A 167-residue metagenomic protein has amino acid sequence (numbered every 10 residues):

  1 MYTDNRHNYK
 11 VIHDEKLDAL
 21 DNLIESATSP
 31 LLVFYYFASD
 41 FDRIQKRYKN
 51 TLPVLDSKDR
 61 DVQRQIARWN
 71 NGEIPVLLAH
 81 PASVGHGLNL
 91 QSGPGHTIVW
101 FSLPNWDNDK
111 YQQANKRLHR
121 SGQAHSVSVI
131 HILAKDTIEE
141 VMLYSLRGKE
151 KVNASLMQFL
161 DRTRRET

Functional and structural regions predicted by a protein language model:
M1-N5, N50-L52, V99, V141-K151: Short, charged low-complexity intrinsically disordered segments located at boundaries of structured domains
M1-Q91, M157-T167: Conserved Helicase C-terminal RecA-like lobe
L20, V33, L78, L90 (+4 more regions): Generic structural signal for small/hydrophobic residues in well-ordered secondary structure, especially within
L31, T51-L52, V76, G95-W100 (+1 more regions): Hydrophobic beta-strand segments of well-ordered beta-sheets in folded domains
F37, P94, E150: Short, flexible active-site-adjacent loop segments at beta-strand->alpha-helix junctions, enriched in small/polar
L55-K58, S102-L103, L133-K135: Residues at the C-termini of beta-strands that transition into short coil/loop
A82-Q123: Conserved RecA-like helicase motor core of SF1/SF2 enzymes
W106-T167: A conserved SF2-helicase RecA2
